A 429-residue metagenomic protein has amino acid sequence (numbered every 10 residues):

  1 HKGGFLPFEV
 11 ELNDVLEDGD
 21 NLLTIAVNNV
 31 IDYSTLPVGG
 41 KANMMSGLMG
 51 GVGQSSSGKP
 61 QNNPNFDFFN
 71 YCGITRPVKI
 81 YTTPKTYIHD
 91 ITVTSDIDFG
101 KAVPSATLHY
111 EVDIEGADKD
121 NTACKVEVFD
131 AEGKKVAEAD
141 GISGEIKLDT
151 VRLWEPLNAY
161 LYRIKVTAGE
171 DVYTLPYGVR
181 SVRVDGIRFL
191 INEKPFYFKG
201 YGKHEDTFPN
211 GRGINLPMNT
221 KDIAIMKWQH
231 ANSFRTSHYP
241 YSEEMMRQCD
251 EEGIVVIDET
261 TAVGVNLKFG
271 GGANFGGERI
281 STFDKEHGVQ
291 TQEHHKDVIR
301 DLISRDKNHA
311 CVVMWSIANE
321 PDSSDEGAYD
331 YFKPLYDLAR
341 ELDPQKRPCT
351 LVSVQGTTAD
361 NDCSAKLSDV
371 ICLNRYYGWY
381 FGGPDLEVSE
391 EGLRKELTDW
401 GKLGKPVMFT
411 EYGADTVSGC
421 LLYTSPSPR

Functional and structural regions predicted by a protein language model:
H1-V256, V298, S304, C311-M314 (+3 more regions): Secreted/periplasmic carbohydrate-active enzymes, especially glycoside hydrolases
V184-I187, H294-S304, V354-D362, E390-L397: Alpha-helical scaffolding within the catalytic cores of extracellular/periplasmic polymer-degrading hydrolases
K199-H204, E259-H287, M314-S316: Aromatic- and acidic-residue-enriched carbohydrate-binding clefts of CAZyme catalytic domains
H204-N215, Q229-S237, E278-E293, I317-G327 (+2 more regions): The substrate-binding groove and active-site-proximal loops of carbohydrate-active enzymes, especially glycoside
G272, S364-A365, S418-L422: Histidine/acidic-residue-rich catalytic or RNA/ligand-binding cores of hydrolases and nuclease-related proteins
Q355-W379: Substrate-binding cleft/loops of secretory-pathway carbohydrate-active enzymes
S368, G378-G419: Glycoside hydrolase catalytic-domain groove-lining segments
Y423-R429: Conserved small/polar residues in nucleotide/adenosyl-binding loops
